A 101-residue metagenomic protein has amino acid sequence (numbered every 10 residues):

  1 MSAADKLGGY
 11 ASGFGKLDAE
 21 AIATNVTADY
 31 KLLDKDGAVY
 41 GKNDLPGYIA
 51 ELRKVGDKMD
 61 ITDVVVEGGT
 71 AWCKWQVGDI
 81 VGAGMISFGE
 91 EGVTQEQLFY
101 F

Functional and structural regions predicted by a protein language model:
M1-A28: Short acidic-aromatic low-complexity motifs
G9, L32-K35, C73: A general structural-boundary detector
G9-Y10, T27, K42, G84-I86: Secondary-structure boundary/capping motif
Y10, F14, Y30, Y48 (+1 more regions): Aromatic side chains
A19-E67: A solvent-exposed, acidic/Ser-Thr-rich amphipathic alpha-helical stretch
P46-F101: A beta-strand edge to alpha-helix "cap/lid" segment located at domain peripheries
